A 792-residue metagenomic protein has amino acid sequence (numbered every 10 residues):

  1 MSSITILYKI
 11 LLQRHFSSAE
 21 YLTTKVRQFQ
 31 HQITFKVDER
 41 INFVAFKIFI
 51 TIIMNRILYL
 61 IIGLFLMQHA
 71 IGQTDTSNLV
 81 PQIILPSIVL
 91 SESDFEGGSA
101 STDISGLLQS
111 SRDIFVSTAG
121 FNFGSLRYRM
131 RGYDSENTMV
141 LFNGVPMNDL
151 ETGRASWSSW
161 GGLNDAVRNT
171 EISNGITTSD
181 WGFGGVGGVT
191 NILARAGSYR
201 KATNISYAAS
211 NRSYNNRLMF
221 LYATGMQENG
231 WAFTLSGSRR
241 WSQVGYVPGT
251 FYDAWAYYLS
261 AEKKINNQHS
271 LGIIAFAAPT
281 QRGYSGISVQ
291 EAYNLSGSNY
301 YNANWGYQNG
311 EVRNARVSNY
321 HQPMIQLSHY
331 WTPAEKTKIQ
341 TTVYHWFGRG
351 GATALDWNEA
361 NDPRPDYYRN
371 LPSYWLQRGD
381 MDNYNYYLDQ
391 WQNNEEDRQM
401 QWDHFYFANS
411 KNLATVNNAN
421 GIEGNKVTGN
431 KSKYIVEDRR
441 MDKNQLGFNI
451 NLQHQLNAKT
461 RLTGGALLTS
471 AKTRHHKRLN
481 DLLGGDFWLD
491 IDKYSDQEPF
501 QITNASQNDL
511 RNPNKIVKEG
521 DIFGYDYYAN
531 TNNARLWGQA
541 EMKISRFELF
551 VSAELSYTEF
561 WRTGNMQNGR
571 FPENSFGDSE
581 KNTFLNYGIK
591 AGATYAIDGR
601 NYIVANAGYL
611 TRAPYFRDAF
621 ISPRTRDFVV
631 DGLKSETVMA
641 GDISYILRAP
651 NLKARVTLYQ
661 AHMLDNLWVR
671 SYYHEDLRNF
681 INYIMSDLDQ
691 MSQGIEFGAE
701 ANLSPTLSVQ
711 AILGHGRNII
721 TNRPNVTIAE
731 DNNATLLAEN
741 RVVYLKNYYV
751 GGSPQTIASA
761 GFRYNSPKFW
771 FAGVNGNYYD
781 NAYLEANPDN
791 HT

Functional and structural regions predicted by a protein language model:
D75-V80, S105-P146: Extracytoplasmic beta-strand/coil segments of soluble accessory domains associated with Gram-negative outer-membrane
V116, P146-N174, L193-R195, Y199: Short acidic/polar hinge/loop motifs at secondary-structure boundaries that mediate gating or recognition
S179, V189-M226, S236-G249, N775: Short strand-turn segments of transmembrane beta-barrel domains in outer membranes, especially the first one or two
E262, S270-S328, G351-E437, F500-E519 (+1 more regions): Acidic/polar loop-and-plug regions of large Gram-negative outer-membrane beta-barrel proteins
Q281-G283, I287-A292, A505-I516, E559-R570 (+5 more regions): Surface-exposed extracellular loop regions of Gram-negative outer-membrane beta-barrel proteins, predominantly
Y300-S328, Y525, A529, S579-G588 (+5 more regions): Outer-membrane beta-barrel signature, preferentially recognizing the C-terminal barrel domain of Gram-negative
I435, R461-D598, P623, N725 (+1 more regions): Signature of Gram-negative outer-membrane beta-barrel scaffolds
Q660-H662, Y683-N787: Gram-negative outer-membrane beta-barrel transporters
